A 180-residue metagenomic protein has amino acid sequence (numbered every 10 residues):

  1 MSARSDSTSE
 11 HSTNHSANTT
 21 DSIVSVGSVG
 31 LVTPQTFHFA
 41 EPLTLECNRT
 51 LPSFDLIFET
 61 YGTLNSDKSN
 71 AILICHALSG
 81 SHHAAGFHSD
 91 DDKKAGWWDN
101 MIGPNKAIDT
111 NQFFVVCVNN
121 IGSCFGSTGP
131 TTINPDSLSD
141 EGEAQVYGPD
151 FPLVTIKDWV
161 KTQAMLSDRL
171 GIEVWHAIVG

Functional and structural regions predicted by a protein language model:
S2-A71: Catalytic-loop region of hydrolases
Q35, L43, L56, K93-K94 (+2 more regions): Short, functionally important structural connectors and interaction interfaces within domains
T44-N48, I102-K106, M165-L166: Catalytic micro-motifs at enzyme active sites that drive phosphoryl/nucleotidyl and oxygen chemistry
P52, T110-N111, L170-E173: Structured loop/turn residues at beta-strand edges in well-structured enzyme cores
E59-L64, K68-T131: N-terminal cap/lid subdomain of alpha/beta-hydrolase-fold enzymes
G126, T155-I156: Active-site-adjacent substrate/metal-binding segments within catalytic domains of carbohydrate-active enzymes
D136-D150, K157-H176: Conserved acidic catalytic loop of the alpha/beta-hydrolase fold
I178-G180: Short beta-strand immediately N-terminal to the catalytic nucleophile in serine-hydrolase-like folds
